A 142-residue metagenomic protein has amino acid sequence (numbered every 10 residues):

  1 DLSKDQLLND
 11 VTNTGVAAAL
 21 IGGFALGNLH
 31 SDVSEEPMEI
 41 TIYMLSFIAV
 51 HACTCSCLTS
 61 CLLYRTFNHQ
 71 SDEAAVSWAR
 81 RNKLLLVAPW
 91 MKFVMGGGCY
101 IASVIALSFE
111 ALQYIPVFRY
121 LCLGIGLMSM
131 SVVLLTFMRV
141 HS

Functional and structural regions predicted by a protein language model:
D1-I40, S46, H51-F67: Cytosol/matrix-facing amphipathic helices and coiled-coil assembly/linker segments of eukaryotic membrane proteins
E39-S142: Alpha-helical transmembrane segments of integral membrane proteins
